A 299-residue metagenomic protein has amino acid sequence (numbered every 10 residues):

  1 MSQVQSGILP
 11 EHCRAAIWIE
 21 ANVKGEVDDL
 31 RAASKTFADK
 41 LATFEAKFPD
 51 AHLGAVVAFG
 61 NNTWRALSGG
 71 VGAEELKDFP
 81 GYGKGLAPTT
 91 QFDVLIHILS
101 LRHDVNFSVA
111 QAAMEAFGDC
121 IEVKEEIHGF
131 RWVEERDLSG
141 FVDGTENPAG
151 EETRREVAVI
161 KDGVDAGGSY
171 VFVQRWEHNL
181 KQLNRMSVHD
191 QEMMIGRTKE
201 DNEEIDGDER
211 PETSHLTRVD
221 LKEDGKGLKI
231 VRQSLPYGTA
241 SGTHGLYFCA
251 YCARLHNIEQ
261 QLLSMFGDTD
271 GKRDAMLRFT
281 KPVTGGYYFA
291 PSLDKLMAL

Functional and structural regions predicted by a protein language model:
M1-L299: Long, histidine/aromatic-enriched segments associated with O2/redox biology
